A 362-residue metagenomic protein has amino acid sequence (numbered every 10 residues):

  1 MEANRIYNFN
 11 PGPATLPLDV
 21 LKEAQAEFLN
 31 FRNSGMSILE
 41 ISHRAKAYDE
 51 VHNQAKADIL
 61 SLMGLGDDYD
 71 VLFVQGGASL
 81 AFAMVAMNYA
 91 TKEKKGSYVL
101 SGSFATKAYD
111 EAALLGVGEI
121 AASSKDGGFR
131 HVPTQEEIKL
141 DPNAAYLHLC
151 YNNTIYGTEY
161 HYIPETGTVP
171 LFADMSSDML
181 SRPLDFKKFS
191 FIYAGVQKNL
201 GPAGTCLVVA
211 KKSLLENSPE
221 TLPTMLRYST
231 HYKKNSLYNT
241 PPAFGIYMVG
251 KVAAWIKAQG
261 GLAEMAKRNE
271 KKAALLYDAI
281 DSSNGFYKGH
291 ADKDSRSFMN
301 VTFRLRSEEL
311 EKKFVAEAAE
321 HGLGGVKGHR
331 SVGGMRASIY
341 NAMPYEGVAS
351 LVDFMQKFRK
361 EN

Functional and structural regions predicted by a protein language model:
M1, G333-N362: PLP-dependent enzyme catalytic core of the Aspartate aminotransferase-like
R5-K56: A glycine-/small-polar-enriched, mobile loop at the entrance of the PLP active site in fold-type I
G35-A81, N88, S103, D110-E111: Conserved N-terminal alpha-helix of the aminotransferase class I/II PLP-enzyme fold
A90-T106: Conserved PLP-anchoring active-site segment centered on the Schiff-base-forming lysine
A112, S124-M179: Active-site phosphate-binding strand-loop segment of PLP-dependent enzymes
F172, F186-Q197, C206: Conserved active-site segment immediately N-terminal to the catalytic lysine that forms the internal aldimine
V196-Y277, D292, E361-N362: Active-site C-terminal subdomain of aminotransferase-like
Y287-A318: Conserved PLP-binding catalytic core of the aspartate aminotransferase-like
